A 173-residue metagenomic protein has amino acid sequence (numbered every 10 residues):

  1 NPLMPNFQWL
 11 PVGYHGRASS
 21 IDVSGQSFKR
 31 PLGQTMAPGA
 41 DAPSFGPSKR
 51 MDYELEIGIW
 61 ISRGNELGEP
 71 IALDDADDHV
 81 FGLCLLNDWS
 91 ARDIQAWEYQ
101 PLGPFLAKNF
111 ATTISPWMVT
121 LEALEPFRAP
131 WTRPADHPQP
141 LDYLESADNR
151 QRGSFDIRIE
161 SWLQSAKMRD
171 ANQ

Functional and structural regions predicted by a protein language model:
N1-N172: Active-site microenvironments in enzyme catalytic cores
